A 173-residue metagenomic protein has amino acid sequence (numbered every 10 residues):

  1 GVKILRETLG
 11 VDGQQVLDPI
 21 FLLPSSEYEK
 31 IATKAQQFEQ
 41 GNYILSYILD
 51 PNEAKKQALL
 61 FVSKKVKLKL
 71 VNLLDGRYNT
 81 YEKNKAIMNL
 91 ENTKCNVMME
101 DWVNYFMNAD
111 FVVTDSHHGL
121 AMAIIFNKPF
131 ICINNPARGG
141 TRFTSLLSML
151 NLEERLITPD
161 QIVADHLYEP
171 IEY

Functional and structural regions predicted by a protein language model:
G1-Y173: Active-site anion-handling motifs in enzyme catalytic cores
